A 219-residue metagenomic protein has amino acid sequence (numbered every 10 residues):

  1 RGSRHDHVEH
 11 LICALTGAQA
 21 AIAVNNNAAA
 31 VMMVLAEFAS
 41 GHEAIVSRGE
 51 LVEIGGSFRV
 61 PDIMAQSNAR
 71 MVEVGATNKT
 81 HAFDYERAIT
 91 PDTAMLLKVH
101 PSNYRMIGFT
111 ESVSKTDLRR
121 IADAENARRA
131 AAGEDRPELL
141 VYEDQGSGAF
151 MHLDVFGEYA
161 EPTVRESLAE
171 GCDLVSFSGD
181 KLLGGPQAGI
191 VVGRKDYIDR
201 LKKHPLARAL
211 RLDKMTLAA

Functional and structural regions predicted by a protein language model:
R1-A219: Conserved PLP-enzyme active-site core in the AAT-like
